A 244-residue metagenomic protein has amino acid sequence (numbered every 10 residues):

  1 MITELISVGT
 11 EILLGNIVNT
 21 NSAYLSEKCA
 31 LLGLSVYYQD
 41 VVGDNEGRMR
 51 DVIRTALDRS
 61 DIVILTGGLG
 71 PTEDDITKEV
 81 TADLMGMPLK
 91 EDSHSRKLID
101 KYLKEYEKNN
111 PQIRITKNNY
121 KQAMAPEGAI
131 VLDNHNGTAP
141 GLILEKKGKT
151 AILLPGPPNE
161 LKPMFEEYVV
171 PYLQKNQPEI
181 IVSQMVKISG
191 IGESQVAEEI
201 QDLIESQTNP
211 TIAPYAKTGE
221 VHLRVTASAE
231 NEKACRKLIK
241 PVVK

Functional and structural regions predicted by a protein language model:
M1-D40, K233: Glycine-rich phosphate/diphosphate-binding loop of Rossmann-like nucleotide-binding domains
V8-T10, L65-E73, P155-G156, S228-A229: Glycine-rich beta-strand-to-loop/alpha-helix junction loops that act as flexible
L13, G70-D74, E220-H222: Short, active-site-adjacent cap segments at secondary-structure transitions
Y38-R48: Short beta->alpha junction loops
R48-D51, D58, I76-N176: Proline/glycine-rich low-complexity loops and linkers
R54-L65: Short, structured active-site "lid" loops
N118, R236-K244: Long, charged amphipathic helices and adjacent flexible linkers at domain junctions
L144-G219, R224-T226, N231-I239: Accessory alpha-helical/coil subdomains and C-terminal extensions that flank or cap enzyme catalytic cores
